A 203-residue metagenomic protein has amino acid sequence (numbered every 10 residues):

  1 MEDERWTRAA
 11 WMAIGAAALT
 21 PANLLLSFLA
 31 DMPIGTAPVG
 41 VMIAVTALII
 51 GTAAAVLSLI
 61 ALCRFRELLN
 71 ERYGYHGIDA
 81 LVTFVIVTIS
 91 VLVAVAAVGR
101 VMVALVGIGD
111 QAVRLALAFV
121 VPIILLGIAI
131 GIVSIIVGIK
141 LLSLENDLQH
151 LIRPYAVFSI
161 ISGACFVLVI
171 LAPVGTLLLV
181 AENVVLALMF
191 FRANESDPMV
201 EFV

Functional and structural regions predicted by a protein language model:
M1-G35, V39-A97, L126-A164, V180-V203: Membrane-interface extramembranous regions at the lipid-water interface
D31, G107, I170-P173: Short helix-capping/hinge motifs at transmembrane helix termini and TM-loop junctions
A37-G40, A44, A116, V120 (+1 more regions): Membrane-helix interfacial "entry" motifs
V93-G107: Membrane-anchoring/interfacial helices and their immediately flanking loops in integral membrane proteins
A104-A116: Membrane-interface interhelical connector segments
V113-I130: A loop-to-helix transmembrane entry motif
V120, I124, A164-L178: Short hydrophobic membrane-inserting alpha-helices and related fusion/pore-forming segments
